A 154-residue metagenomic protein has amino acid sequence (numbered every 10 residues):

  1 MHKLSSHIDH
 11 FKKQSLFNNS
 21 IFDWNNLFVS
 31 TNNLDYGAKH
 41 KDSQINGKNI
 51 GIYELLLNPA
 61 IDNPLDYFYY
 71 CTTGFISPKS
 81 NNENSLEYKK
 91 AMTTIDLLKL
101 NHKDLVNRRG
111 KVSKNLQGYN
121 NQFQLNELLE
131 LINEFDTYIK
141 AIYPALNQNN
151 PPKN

Functional and structural regions predicted by a protein language model:
M1-S30, G37-K41, G51: Histidine-centered nuclease catalytic patch
H7, V29-T31, Y69-Y70, P78: A structural signal for short, well-ordered beta-strand segments and their strand-loop junctions that often border
L16-N19, L65, I76-P78, R108: Residues in flexible loops and secondary-structure boundaries
T31-L34, V112: Alpha-helix boundary/capping residues
Y36, S43, Q148-P151: Short linear motifs in intrinsically disordered/low-complexity regions
A38-K89, T93-L100: Long, low-complexity, intrinsically disordered segments enriched in glycines and aromatic residues
E83-N154: C-terminal, charged low-complexity interaction regions
